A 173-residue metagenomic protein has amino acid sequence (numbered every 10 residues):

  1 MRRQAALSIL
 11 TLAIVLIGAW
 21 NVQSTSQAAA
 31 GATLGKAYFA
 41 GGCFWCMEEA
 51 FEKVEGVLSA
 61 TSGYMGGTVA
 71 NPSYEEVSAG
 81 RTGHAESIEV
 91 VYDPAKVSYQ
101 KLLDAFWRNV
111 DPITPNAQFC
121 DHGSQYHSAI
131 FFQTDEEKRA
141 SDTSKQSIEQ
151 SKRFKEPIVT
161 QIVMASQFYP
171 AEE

Functional and structural regions predicted by a protein language model:
R2-E173: Flexible coil/turn and secondary-structure edge motifs
